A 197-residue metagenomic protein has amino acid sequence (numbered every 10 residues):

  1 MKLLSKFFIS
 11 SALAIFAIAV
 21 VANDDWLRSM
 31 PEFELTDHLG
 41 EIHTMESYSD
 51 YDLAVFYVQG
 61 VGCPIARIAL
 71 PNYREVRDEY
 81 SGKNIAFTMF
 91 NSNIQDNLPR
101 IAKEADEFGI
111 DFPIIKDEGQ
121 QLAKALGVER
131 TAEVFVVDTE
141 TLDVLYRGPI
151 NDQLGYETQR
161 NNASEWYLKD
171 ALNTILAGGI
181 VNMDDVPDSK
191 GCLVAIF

Functional and structural regions predicted by a protein language model:
K2-S10: Sec-dependent signal peptide recognition, specifically the positively charged N-region followed immediately by
S10-A17: Bacterial N-terminal signal peptides
V21-E46, V58: N-terminal "domain-start" segment that seeds a small globular fold
P31, G109-P113, V128-F135: Structural micro-motif
E46-R67, L172: Short active-site neighborhood of thiol/selenol oxidoreductases, capturing the structured segment around
G60-L70, K190-A195: Short, thiol/selenol-centered motifs that function as redox-active sites or metal-ligating centers
R67-F108, I115-A125: Structural microenvironment flanking redox-active thiols in thiol-disulfide oxidoreductases
G119-F197: Thiol/selenol-based redox catalytic cores and closely related redox-interacting motifs
